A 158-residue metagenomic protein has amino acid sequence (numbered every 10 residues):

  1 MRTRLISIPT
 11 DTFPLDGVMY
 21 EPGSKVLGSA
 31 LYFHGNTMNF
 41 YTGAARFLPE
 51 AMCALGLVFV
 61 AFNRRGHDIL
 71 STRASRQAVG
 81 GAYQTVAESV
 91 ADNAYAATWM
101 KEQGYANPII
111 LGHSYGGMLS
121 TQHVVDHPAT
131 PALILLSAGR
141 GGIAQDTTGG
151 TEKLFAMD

Functional and structural regions predicted by a protein language model:
M1-S24: N-terminal cap/lid segment of alpha/beta-hydrolase-fold proteins
G23-R65, I69, R73: Short, surface-exposed "cap/lid" segments of acyl-processing enzymes
G80-E102: Alpha/beta-hydrolase active-site loop
N107-G112, L136: Short beta-strand immediately N-terminal to the catalytic nucleophile in serine-hydrolase-like folds
L111-G116, S120: Gly/Ala-rich beta-loop-alpha elbow adjacent to hydrolase catalytic centers
Q122-D126: Active-site signature of alpha/beta-hydrolase-fold catalytic machinery across serine- and Asp/Cys-nucleophile hydrolases
I134-I143: Active-site nucleophile loop of the alpha/beta-hydrolase fold
D146-D158: A catalytic-pocket lid/entrance helix-loop region that shapes and gates access to the active site across common
